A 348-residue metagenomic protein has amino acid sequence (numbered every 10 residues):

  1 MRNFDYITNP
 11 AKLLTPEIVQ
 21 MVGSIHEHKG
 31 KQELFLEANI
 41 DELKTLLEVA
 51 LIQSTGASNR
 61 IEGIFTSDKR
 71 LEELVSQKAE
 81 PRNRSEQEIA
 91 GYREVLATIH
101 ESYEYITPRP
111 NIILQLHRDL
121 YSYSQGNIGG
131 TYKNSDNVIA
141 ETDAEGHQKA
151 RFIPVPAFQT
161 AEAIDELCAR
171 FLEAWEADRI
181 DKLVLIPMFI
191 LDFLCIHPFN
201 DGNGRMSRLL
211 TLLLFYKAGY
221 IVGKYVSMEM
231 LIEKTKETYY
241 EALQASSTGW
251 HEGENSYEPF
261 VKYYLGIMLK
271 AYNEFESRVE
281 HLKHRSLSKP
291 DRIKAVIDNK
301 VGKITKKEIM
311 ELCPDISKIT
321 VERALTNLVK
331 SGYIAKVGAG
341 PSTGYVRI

Functional and structural regions predicted by a protein language model:
M1-I348: FIC/Doc superfamily catalytic core
